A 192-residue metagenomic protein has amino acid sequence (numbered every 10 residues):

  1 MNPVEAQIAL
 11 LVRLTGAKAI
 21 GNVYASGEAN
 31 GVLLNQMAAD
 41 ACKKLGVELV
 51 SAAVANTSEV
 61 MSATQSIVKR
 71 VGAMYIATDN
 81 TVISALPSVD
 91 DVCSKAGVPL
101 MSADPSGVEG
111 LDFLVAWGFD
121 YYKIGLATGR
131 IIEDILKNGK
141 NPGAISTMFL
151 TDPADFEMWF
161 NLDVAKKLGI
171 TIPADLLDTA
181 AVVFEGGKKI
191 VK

Functional and structural regions predicted by a protein language model:
M1-K192: Short hydrophobic alpha-helices and adjacent helix-cap/hinge residues
